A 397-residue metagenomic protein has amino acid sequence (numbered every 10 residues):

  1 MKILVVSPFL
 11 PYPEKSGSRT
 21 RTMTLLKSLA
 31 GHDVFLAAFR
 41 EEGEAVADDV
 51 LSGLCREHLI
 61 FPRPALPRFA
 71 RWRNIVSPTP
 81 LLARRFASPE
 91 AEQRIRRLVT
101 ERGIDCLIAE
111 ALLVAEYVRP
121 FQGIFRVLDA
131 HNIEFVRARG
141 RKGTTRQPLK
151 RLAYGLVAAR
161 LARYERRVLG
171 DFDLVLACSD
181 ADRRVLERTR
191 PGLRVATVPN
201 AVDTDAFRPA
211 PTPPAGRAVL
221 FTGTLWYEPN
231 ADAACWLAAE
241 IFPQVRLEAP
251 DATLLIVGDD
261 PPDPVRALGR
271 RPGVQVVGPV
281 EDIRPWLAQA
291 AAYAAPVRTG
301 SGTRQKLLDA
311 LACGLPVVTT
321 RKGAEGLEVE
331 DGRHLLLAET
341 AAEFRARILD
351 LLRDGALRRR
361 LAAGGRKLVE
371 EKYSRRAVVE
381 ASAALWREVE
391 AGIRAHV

Functional and structural regions predicted by a protein language model:
M1-L59, T100-R102, Q244: N-terminal subdomain of nucleotide-sugar transferases
A65-R85, V127-R163, T224: Acceptor-binding helix/loop patch of EC 2.4 sugar-transfer enzymes, predominantly nucleotide-sugar-dependent
L128, F135, Y154-P209: Donor nucleotide-sugar binding/catalytic pocket of nucleotide-sugar-dependent glycosyltransferases
D173, G273, A288-G302, C313-P316: Acidic donor-binding loop of glycosyltransferase active sites
R188, A196-Q289: Conserved catalytic-core segment of nucleotide-activated headgroup transferases in glycan assembly
K306-D309, P316-T320: Short hydrophobic beta-strand element within catalytic cores of glycosyltransferases and related nucleotide-activated
L335-A342, D350-G355: Conserved acidic donor-binding segment of nucleotide-sugar-dependent glycosyltransferases
L357-K372, V378-A384: A short, well-ordered alpha-helix in the C-terminal region of glycosyltransferases
